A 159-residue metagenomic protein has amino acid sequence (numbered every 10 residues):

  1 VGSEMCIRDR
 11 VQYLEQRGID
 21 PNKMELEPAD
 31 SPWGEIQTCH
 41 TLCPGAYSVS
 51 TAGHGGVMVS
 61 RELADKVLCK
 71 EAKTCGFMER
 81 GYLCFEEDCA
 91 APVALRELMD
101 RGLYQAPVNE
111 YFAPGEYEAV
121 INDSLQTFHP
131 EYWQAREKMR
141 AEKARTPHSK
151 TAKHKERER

Functional and structural regions predicted by a protein language model:
V1-I7: Short, small-residue-biased leader/transition segments that mark boundaries at the very start of proteins
S3, F77-E87: A short, exposed loop/beta-hairpin motif centered on an aromatic-Gly-Thr core
Q16-P21, E25-A29, D123-A144: Ubiquitin-like/PB1-type beta-grasp interaction modules and other compact soluble beta-rich domains
P21-N22, E27-E62: Short N-terminal "domain-start" leader segments that mark the transition from disordered tails or signal peptides into
G34-T38, G45-A46, S50, E116-F128 (+1 more regions): Acidic/histidine-enriched, beta-strand-rich ligand/metal-binding domains
G53-M78: A short, structured beta-strand/loop element
D88-M139: Short, compact, well-ordered microdomains
R145-R159: Non-Sec secretion/translocation targeting segments of pathogen effectors
